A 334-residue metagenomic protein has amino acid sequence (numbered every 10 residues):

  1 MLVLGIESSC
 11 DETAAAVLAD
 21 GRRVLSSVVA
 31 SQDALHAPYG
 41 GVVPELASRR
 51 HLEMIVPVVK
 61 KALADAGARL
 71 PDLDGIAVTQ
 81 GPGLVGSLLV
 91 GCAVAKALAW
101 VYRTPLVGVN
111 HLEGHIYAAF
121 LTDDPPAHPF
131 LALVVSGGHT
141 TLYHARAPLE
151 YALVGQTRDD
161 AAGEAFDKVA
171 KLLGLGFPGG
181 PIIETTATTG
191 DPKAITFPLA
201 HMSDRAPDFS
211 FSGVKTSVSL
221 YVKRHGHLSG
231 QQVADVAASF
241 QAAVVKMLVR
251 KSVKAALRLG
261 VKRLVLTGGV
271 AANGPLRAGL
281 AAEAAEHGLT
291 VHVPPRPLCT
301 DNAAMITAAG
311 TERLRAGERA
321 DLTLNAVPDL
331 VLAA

Functional and structural regions predicted by a protein language model:
L2-P82, H111, H115: N-terminal beta-alpha supersecondary unit
T13-L18, A132-V134, T140-H144: Short beta-strand scaffold segments in enzyme catalytic cores
R69, T185-L264, G274-H287, L314: A contiguous, well-structured pocket-lining segment that forms one wall/lid of small-molecule binding clefts in soluble
V78-Y102, L121, G274-E283: Short Gly/Thr/Asp-enriched flexible loops that form oxyanion-binding sites at enzyme active sites
G108-V109, L280-M305: Conserved phosphate-binding/catalytic loops in two-lobed NTP-binding clefts
V109-L131: Conserved phosphate-binding catalytic cores of ATP/NTP-utilizing and phosphoryl-transfer enzymes
D124, A147-T189, K215-T216, Y221-H225: Glycine-rich phosphate-binding loop plus the immediately following alpha-helix
P294-L332: Glycine-rich phosphate-binding/hydrolytic loop that grips phosphoryl groups
